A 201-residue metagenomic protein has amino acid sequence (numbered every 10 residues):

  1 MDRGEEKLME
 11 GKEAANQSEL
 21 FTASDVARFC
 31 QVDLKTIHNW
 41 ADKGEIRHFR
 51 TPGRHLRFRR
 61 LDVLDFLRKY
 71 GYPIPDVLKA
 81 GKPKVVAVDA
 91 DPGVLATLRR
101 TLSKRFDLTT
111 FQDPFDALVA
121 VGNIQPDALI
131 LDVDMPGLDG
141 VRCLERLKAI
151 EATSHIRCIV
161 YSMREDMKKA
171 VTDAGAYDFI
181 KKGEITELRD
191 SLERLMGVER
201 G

Functional and structural regions predicted by a protein language model:
G81-G93, T97-R99, L129: Conserved acidic segment of CheY-like receiver
T110-A128: Acidic, metal-coordinating helix/loop segments flanking the phosphotransfer/catalytic sites of two-component signaling
D113, D139-R142: Acidic catalytic/metal-coordinating carboxylates
V119, V141-S154: Short amphipathic alpha-helix used as the core "switch/output" element in two-component signaling
L131-V133: Active-site residues of response regulator receiver
P136: The feature encodes the CheY-like receiver
R142, R164-K182, T186-D190: Alpha4 helix (beta4-alpha4-beta5 surface) of REC/receiver domains from two-component response regulators
C158-Y161: Hydrophobic/aromatic residues positioned on beta-strands within the core alpha/beta folds
